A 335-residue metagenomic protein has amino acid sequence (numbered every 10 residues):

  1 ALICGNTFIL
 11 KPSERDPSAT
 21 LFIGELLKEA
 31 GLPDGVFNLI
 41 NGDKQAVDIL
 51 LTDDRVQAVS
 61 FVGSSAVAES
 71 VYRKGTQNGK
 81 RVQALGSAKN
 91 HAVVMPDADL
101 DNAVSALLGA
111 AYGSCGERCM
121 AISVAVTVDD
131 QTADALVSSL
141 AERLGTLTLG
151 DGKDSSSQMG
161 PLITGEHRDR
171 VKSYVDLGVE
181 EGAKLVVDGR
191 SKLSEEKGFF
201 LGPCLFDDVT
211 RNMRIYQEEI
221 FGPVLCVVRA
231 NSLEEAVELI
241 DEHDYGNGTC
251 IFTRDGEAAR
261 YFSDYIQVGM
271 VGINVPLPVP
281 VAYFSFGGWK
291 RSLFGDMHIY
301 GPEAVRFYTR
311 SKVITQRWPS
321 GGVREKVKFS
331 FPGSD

Functional and structural regions predicted by a protein language model:
A1-D34, D335: Conserved small-residue-rich beta-alpha loop and adjacent elements that most often cradle the phosphate/pyrophosphate
L2, T7-I9, V82, L185 (+1 more regions): A short hydrophobic/small-residue beta-strand
F8-P12, D34-N38, R81-V82, L225-C226: Short beta-strand->loop structural element characteristic of the AMP-binding/adenylate-forming
K11, I40-G42, V62: Structural motif
R15-S18, K44-A46, S65-V67, Q77 (+2 more regions): Short alpha-helical
L26, G31, D54, A58 (+6 more regions): ALDH superfamily catalytic-core signature
L32, V56, V93, R143 (+6 more regions): Conserved C-terminal structural/oligomerization subdomain of aldehyde/semialdehyde dehydrogenase
N38-Q57: A structured beta-alpha segment of the ubiquitous adenosine-cofactor-binding alpha/beta core
